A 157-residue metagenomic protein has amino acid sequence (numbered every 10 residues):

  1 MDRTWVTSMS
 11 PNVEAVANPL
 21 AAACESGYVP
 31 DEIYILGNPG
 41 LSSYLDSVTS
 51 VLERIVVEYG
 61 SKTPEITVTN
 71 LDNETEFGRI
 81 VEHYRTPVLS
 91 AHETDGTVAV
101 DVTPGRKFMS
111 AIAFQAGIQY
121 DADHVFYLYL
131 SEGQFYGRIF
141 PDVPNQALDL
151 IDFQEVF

Functional and structural regions predicted by a protein language model:
M1-T97, A111-F157: Long, low-complexity, Lys/Arg-enriched
T97-T103: Short glycine-rich phosphate-binding loop at a beta-alpha junction
